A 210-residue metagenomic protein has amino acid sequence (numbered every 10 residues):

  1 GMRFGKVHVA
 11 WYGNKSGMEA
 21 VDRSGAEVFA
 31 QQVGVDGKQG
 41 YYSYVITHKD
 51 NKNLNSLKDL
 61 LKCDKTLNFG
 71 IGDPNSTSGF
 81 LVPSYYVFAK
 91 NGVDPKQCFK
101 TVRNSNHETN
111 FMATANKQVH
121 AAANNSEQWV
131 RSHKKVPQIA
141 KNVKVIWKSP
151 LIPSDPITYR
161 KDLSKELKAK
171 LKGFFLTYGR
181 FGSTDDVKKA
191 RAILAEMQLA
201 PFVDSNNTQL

Functional and structural regions predicted by a protein language model:
G1-N53: Short, glycine-/small- and polar/acidic-enriched structural segments that line small-molecule recognition paths
R3, V21-R23, G37-G40, K62-D64 (+3 more regions): Extracellular/periplasmic catalytic domains that process cell-envelope and extracellular macromolecules
V7, N68-T77, A115-V119, T158-R160 (+1 more regions): Second-shell loop/turn segments in exported
W11-G25, Y86-A89, A113-N116, H120-A140: A ligand-binding cleft/hinge motif common to bilobed small-molecule-binding domains
K15, D36-N116, E127: Bilobed "Venus flytrap"/periplasmic-binding protein-like clamshell domains and structurally analogous long
E27-K38, Q97-K100, H133-L151: Short beta-strand->loop
Y42-K52, I152-L167: A bilobed periplasmic-binding-protein/Venus flytrap-type ligand-binding module shared by bacterial periplasmic
Y159, L163-L210: An extracytoplasmic/periplasmic, membrane-proximal ligand-sensing/linker region
